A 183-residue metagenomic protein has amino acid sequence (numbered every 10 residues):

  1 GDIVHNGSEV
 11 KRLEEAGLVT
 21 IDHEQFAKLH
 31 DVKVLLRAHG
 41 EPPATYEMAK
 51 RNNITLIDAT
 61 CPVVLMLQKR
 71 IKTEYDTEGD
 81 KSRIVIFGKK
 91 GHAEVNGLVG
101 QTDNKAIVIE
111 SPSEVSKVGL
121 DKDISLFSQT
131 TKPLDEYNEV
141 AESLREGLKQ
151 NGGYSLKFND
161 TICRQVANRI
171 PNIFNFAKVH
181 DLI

Functional and structural regions predicted by a protein language model:
G1-I183: The feature marks the mature, well-folded catalytic cores of soluble enzymes
